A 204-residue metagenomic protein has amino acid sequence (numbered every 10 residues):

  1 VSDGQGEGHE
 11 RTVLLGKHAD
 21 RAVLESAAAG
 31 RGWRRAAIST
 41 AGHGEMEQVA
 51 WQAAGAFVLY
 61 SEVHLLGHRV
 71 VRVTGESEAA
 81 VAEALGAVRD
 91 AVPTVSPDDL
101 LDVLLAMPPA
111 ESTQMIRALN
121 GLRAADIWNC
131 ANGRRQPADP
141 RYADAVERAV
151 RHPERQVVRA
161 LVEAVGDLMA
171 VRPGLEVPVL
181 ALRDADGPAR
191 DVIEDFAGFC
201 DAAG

Functional and structural regions predicted by a protein language model:
V1-L59, V63-L65, A80: Short Lys/Arg-enriched alpha/beta "domain-start" segment
H43-L105: Surface-facing alpha-helical segments and adjacent helix-coil boundary elements at the starts of domains
T94-A106, W128-A149, R172-R183: Amphipathic alpha-helical scaffolding segments comprising HEAT/armadillo-like alpha-solenoid repeats
P108-A125: HEAT-repeat alpha-solenoid elements in large eukaryotic scaffold proteins
I116-N120, L161-E163, E194: Hydrophobic core positions within HEAT/HEAT-like alpha-solenoid repeats
N120-I127, G166-D167, G198: Structural signature of alpha-helical solenoid repeat scaffolds
V179-G204: Eukaryotic acidic, Ser/Thr-rich intrinsically disordered low-complexity regions
